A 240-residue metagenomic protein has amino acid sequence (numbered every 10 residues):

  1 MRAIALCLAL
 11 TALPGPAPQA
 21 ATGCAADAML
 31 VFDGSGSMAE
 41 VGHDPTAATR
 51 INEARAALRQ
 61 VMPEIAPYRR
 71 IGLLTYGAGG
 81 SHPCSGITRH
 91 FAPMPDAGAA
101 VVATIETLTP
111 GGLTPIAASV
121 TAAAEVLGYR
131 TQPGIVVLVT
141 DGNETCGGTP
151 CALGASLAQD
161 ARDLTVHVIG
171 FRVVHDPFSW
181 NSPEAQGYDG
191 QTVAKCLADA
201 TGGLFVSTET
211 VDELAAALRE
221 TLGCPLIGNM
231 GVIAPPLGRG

Functional and structural regions predicted by a protein language model:
M1-C7: Sec-dependent signal peptide recognition, specifically the positively charged N-region followed immediately by
R2, A12-H43: Acidic, polar low-complexity linker/tail segments
C24-A28, M38-L73, F91-A97, T109: …and closely analogous acidic/polar surface helices at protein-protein or active-site interfaces in A-domain-like
A25-D27, P67-I71, R130-I135, D160-H167 (+1 more regions): Loop/turn elements at helix/coil->beta-strand transitions in domains of secreted/extracellular proteins
D33-S35, A54, L73, A123 (+4 more regions): DG-centered beta-turn motif at the end of beta-strands
S81, G86-G134, E144-G148, V168-F178 (+2 more regions): Von Willebrand factor
T107-L108, N143-A200, T208: VWA/integrin I-like adhesion module and closely mimicked acidic/polar interface patches used
V166, D199, L204-G240: C-terminal "exit" segments of structured domains
